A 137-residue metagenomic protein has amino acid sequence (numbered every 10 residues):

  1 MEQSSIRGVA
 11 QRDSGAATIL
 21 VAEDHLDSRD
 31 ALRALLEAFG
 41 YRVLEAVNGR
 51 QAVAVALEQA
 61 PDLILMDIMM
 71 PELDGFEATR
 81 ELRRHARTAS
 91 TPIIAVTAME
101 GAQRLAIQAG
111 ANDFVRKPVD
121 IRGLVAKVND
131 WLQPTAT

Functional and structural regions predicted by a protein language model:
M1-L20, R122-T137: Non-catalytic signal-transmission and effector/linker regions of two-component phosphorelay proteins
D24, N48-Q51, D74-R80: Acidic catalytic/metal-coordinating carboxylates
L26-L44, W131: Two-component/phosphorelay signaling modules centered on CheY-like receiver
R33, E77, M99-R116, G123-A126: Alpha4 helix (beta4-alpha4-beta5 surface) of REC/receiver domains from two-component response regulators
A54, F76-A89: Short amphipathic alpha-helix used as the core "switch/output" element in two-component signaling
Q59-L65: Active-site beta3 strand of CheY-like receiver
M70: Receiver (REC) domain active-site loop signature in two-component systems and cognate sites in sensor histidine kinases
I94-V96: Hydrophobic/aromatic residues positioned on beta-strands within the core alpha/beta folds
